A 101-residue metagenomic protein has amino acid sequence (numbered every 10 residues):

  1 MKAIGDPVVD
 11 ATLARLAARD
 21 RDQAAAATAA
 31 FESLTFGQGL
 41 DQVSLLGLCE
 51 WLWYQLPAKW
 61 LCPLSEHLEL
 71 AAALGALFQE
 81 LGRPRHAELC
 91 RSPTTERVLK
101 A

Functional and structural regions predicted by a protein language model:
A11-A101: N-terminal core-binding DNA-recognition domain of tyrosine recombinases/integrases
